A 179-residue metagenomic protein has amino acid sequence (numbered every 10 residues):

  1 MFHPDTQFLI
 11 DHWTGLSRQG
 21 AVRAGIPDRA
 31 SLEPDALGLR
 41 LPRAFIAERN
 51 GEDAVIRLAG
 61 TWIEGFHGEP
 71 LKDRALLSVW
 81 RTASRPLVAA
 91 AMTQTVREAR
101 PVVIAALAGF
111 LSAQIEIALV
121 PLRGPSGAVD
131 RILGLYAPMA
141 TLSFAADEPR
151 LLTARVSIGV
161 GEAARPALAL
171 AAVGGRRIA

Functional and structural regions predicted by a protein language model:
M1-S157, A179: Sensory/regulatory domains in signal-transduction proteins
F144-D147, P166-I178: Short hydrophobic short-linear motifs embedded in intrinsically disordered terminal tails or helical linkers
V156-L170: A recognition module on extended beta-rich or small alphabeta surfaces enriched in W/G with H and D/E
